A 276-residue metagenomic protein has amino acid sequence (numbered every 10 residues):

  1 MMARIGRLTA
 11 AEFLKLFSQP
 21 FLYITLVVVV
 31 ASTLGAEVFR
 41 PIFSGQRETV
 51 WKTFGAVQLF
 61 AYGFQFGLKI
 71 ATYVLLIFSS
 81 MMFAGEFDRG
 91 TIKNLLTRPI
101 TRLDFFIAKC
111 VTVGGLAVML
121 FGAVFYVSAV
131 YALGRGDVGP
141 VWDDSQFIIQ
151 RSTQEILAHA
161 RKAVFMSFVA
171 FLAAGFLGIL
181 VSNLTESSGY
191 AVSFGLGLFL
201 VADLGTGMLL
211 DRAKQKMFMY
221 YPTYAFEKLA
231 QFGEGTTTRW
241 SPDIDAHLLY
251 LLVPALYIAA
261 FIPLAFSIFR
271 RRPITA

Functional and structural regions predicted by a protein language model:
M1-V29: Aromatic- and glycine-rich beta-strand/loop motifs that create alpha-glucan
G6-R7, G233-A276: Alpha-helical transmembrane segments of multi-pass membrane transporters/translocases
T25-V29, K109-C110, G195-L196, P254: Residue-level recognition of transmembrane alpha-helices in multi-pass small-molecule transporters/permeases
V30-M82, I107-N183, A230-L251: Secretory targeting signals
G35-G45, T185-A225: Transmembrane helix segments
L76-S79, I92, V127, L177 (+3 more regions): Hydrophobic/aromatic residues in alpha-helical transmembrane segments
S79-L96, R102, I274: Transmembrane helix boundary and interhelical loop/hinge segments in multi-pass membrane proteins
D104-F106, F269: Alpha-helix N-cap/helix-start motif at helix boundaries, enriched for small hydrophobics
